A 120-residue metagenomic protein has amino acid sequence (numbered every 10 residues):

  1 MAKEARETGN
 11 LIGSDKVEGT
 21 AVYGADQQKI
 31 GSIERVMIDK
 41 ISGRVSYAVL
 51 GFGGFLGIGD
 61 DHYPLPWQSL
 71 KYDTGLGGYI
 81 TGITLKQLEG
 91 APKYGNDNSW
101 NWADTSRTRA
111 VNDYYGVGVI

Functional and structural regions predicted by a protein language model:
M1-I120: Peripheral interaction segments used for macromolecular assembly
